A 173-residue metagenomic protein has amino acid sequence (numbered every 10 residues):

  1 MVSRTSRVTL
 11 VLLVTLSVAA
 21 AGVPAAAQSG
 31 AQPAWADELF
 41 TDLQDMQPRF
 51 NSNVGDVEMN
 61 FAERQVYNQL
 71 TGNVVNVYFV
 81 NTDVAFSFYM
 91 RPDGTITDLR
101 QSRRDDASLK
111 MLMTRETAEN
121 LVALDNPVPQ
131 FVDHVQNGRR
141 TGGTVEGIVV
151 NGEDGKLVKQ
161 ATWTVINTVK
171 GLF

Functional and structural regions predicted by a protein language model:
M1-D37: Secretory targeting signatures
A25-F173: Feature captures hydrophobic
